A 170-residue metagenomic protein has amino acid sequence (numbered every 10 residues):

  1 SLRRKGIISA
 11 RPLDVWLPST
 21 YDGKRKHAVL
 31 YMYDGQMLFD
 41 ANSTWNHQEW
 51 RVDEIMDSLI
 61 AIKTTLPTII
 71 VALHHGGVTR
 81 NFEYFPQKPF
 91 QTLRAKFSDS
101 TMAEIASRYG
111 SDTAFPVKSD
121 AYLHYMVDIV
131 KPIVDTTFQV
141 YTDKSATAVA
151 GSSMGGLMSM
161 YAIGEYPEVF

Functional and structural regions predicted by a protein language model:
S1-F170: Non-catalytic cap/lid and distal C-terminal segments of serine-dependent acyl enzymes
